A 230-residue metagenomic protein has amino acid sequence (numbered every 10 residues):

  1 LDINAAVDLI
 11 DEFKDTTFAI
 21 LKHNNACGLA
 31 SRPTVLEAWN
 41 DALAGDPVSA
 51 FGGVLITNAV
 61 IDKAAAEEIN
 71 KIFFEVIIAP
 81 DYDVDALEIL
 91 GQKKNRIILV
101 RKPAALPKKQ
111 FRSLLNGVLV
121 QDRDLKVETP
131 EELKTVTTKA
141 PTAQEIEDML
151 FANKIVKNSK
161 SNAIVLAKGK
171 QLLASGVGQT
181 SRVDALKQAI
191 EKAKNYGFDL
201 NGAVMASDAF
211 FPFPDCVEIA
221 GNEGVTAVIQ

Functional and structural regions predicted by a protein language model:
L1-I229: ATP-dependent carboxylate/acyl-activation modules
